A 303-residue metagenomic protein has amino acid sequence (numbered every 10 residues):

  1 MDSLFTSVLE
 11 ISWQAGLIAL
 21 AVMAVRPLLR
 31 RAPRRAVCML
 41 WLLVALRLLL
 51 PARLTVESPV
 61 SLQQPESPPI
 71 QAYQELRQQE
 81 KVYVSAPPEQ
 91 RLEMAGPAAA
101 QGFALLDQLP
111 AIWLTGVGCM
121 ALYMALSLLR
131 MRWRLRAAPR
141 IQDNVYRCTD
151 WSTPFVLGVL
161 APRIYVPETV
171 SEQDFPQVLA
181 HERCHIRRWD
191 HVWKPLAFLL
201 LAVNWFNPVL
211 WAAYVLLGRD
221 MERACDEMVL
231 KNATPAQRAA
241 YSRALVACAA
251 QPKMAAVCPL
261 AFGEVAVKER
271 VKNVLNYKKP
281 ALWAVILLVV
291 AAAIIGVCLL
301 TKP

Functional and structural regions predicted by a protein language model:
M1-L126, V159, V267, P303: Hydrophobic membrane-embedded segments
L43-L48, A137-P154, R223-K231: Membrane-cytosol interface motif
L114-F155: Auxiliary, metal-adjacent structural segments of Zn-dependent hydrolase domains
D150-D174: Active-site scaffold of zinc-dependent metalloenzymes
Q177-D190, A197, E222-D226: Active-site recognition of the HExxH zinc-binding catalytic motif
R187, A212-E269: Short helix/loop segments within enzyme catalytic domains that coordinate or immediately flank catalytic cofactors
R188-G218: A Zn2+-metalloprotease active-site environment signal
V267, V274-P303: Pan-zinc metallopeptidase signature
